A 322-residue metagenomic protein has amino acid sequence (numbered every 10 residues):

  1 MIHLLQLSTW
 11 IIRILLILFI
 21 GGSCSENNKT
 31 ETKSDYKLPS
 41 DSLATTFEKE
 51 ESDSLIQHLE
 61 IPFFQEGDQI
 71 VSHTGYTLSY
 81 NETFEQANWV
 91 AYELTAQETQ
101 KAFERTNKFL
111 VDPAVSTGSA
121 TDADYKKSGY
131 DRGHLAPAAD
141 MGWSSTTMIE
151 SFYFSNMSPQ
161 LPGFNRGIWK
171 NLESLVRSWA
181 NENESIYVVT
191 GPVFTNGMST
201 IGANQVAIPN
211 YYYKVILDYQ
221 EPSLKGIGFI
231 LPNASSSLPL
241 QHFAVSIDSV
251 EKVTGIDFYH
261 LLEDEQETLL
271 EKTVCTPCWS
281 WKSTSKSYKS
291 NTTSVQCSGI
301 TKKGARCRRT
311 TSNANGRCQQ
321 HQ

Functional and structural regions predicted by a protein language model:
I2-R13, G22-Q296, K303, A314 (+1 more regions): Domain-level detector for secreted/extracellular nuclease and nuclease-toxin modules, and for the ENPP-like C-terminal
L15-I17: Core hydrophobic alpha-helical membrane-spanning segments
T311: Feature captures the catalytic cores and cofactor-binding loops of soluble hydro-lyases/lyases that act on carboxylate
